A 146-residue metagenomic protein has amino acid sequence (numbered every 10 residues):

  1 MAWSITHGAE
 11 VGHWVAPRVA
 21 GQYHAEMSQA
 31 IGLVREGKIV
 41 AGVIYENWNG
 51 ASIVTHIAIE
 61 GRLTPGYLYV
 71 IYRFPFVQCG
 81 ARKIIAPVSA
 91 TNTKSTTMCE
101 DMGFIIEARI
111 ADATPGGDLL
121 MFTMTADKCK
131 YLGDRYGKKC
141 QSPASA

Functional and structural regions predicted by a protein language model:
T6-A51, G61: Acetyl-CoA-dependent GNAT
H56-T64, S89: A short, internal acetyl-CoA/4′-phosphopantetheine-binding micro-motif in the GNAT/acyltransferase core
L63-I71: Conserved acetyl-CoA pyrophosphate-binding loop and the N-cap/start of the following alpha-helix in GNAT-like
I71-F76, E100: A conserved short alpha-helix in the GNAT/GCN5 acetyltransferase fold that borders and helps form the acetyl-CoA
V77-V88: Conserved GNAT acetyl-CoA-binding A-motif
P87, I105-L119: Conserved catalytic-core motifs of GNAT/GCN5-like acyltransferases
T91-A108: Conserved active-site alpha-helix within GNAT-family acetyltransferase domains
A113-A146: C-terminal "cap" of GNAT-fold acetyltransferases
